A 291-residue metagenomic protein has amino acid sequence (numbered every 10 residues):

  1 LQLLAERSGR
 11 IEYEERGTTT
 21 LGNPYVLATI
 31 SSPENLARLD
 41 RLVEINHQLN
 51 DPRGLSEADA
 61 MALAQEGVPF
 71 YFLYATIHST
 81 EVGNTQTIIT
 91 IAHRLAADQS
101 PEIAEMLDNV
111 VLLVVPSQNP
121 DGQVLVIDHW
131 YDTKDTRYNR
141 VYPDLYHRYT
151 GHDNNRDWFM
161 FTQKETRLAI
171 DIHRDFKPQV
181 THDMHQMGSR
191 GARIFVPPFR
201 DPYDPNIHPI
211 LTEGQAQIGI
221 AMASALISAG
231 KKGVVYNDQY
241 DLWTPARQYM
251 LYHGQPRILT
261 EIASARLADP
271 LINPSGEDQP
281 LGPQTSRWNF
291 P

Functional and structural regions predicted by a protein language model:
L1-N35, D40-E44: A non-catalytic alpha/beta surface segment that caps or lines the substrate-entry region of metallo-dependent hydrolase
S8-I11, N23-Y25, G67-F70, D108-L113 (+4 more regions): Loop/turn elements at helix/coil->beta-strand transitions in domains of secreted/extracellular proteins
R10-G17, P101-E105, G233-D238: Surface-exposed patches in mature extracellular/periplasmic domains of secreted proteins
E14, V26, A58-A62, P245-L251: Short, surface-exposed beta-strand/loop micro-motifs that present aromatic residues
R16, I30-S31, S117, D157 (+2 more regions): Structured loops at beta-to-helix junctions and adjacent beta-edge loops in soluble globular domains
L21-L27, Q123-V126, T244-R247: Short, solvent-exposed polar/charged micro-motifs at secondary-structure junctions
S31-E34, L42-I77, V82-Q217, S224: Active-site/substrate-binding loop(s) of hydrolase catalytic cores
T162-L168, I172-P291: C-terminal accessory segments enriched in acidic
